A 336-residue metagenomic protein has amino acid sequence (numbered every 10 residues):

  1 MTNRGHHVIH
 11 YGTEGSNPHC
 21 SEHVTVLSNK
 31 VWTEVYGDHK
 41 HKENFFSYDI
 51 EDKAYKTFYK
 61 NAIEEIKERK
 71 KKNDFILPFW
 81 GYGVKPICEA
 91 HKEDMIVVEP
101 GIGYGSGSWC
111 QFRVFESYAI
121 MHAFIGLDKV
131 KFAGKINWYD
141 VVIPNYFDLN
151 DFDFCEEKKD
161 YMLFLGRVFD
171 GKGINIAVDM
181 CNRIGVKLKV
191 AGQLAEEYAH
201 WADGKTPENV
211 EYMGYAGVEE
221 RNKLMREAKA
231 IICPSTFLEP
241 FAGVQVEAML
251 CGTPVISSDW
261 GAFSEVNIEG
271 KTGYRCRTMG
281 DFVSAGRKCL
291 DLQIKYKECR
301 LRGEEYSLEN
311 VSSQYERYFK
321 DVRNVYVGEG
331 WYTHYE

Functional and structural regions predicted by a protein language model:
N44-T57, I63-G83, I96-P100: Short N-terminal targeting/anchoring amphipathic segment
K53, R277, L290-E336: A charged, aromatic-enriched C-terminal amphipathic alpha-helix characteristic of glycosyltransferases across folds
V97-S106, C110-D153, K158: Donor nucleotide-sugar binding/catalytic pocket of nucleotide-sugar-dependent glycosyltransferases
W138-A191: Conserved donor-binding/catalytic core segment of Leloir-type glycosyltransferases
F169, T236-G243, S264-E265: Nucleotide-sugar-dependent
G192, H200-E219: Nucleotide-activated donor-binding/catalytic signature segment of Leloir-type glycosyltransferases, i.e., the conserved
P254-S257: Short hydrophobic beta-strand element within catalytic cores of glycosyltransferases and related nucleotide-activated
D259-G270, Y274-R275: Short acidic/histidine- and often glycine-rich active-site loop of Leloir-type glycosyltransferases that engages
